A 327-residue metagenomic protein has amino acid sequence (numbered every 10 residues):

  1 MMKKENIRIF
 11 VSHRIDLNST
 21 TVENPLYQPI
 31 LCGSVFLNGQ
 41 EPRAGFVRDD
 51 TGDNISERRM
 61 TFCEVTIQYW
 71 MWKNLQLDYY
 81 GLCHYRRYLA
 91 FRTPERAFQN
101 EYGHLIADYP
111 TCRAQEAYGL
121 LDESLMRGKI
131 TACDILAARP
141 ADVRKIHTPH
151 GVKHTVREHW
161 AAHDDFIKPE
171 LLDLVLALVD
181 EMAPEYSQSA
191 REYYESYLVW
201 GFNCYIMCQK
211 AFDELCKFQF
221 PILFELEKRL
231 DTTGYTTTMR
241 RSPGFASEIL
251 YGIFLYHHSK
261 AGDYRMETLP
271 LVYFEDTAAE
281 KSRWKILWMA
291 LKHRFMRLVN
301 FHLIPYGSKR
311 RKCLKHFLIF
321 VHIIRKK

Functional and structural regions predicted by a protein language model:
M1-K327: ER/Golgi luminal nucleotide-sugar-dependent glycosyltransferases, focusing on the catalytic module
